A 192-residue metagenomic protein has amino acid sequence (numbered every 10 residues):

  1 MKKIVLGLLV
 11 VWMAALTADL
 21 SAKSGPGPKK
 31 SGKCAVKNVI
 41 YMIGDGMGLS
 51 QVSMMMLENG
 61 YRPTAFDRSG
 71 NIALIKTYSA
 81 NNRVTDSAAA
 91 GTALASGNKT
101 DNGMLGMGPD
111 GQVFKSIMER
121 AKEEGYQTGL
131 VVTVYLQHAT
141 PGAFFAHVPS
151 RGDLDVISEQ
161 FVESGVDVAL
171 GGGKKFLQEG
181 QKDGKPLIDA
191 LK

Functional and structural regions predicted by a protein language model:
M1-I4: Positively charged n-region of N-terminal signal peptides that target proteins for export
G7-A15: Bacterial N-terminal signal peptides
L16-S21: Sec/Tat signal peptide C-region and signal peptidase I cleavage site
K23-K192: N-terminal catalytic scaffold of extracellular/periplasmic and nuclease hydrolases that process anionic headgroups
